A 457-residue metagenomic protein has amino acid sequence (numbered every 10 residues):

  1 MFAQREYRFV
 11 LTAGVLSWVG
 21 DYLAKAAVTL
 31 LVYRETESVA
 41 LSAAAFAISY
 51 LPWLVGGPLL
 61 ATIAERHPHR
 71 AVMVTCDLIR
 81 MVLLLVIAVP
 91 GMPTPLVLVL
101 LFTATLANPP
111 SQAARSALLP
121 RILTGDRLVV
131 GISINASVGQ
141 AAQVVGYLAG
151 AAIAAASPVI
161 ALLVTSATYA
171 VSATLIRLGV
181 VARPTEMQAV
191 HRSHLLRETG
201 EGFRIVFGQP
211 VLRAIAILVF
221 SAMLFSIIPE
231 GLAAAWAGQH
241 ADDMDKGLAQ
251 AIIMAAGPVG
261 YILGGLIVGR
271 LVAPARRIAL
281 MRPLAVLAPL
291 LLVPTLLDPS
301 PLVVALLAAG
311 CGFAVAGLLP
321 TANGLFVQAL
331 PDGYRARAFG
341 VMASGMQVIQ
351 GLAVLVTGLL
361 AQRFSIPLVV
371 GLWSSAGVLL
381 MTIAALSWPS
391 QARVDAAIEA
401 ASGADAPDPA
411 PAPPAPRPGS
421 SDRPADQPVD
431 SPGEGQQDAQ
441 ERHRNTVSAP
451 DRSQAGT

Functional and structural regions predicted by a protein language model:
M1-F2, W388-T457: Intrinsic disorder in cytosolic terminal tails and internal cytosolic loops of multi-pass membrane transporters
M1-Y7, A182-A216, D405-P414: Juxtamembrane intracellular "pre-TM" segments in multi-pass secondary transporters
R8-K25, I48-A64, P68-M81, V99-A154 (+3 more regions): Substrate-agnostic recognition of the 12-TM MFS/MFS-like secondary transporter fold
V15, K25-A27, A155-L163, R204-G265 (+1 more regions): A single, central transmembrane helix in multi-pass transporters
Y33, V86-I87, A104, I176 (+3 more regions): MFS-fold secondary transporters
V55-L60, V72, W236-P414, A455-T457: C-terminal transmembrane bundle of multi-pass solute transporters/carriers
L78-M92, L287-P299: C-terminal ends and interior cores of transmembrane alpha-helices in multi-pass membrane transporters/permeases
P95-L101, T105, R127-T185, L248-A255 (+3 more regions): Hydrophobic alpha-helical transmembrane segments
